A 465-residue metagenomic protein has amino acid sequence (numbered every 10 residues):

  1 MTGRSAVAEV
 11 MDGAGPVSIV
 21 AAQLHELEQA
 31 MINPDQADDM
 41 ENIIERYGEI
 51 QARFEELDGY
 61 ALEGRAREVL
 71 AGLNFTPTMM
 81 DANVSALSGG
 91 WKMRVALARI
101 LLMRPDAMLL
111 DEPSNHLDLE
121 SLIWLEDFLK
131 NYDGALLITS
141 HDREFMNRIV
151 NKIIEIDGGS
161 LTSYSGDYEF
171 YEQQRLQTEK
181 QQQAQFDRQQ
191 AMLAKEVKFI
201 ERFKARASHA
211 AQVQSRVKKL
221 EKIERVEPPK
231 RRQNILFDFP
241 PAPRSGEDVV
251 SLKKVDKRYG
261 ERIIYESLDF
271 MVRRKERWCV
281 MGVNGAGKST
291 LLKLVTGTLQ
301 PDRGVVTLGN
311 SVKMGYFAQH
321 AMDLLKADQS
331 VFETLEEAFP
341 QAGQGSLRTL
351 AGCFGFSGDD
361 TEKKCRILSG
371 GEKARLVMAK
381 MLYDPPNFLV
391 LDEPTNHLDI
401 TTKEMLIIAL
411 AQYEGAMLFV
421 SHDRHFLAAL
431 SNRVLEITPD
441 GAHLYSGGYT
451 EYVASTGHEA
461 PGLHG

Functional and structural regions predicted by a protein language model:
M1-F186, Q233, P240-G465: ABC ATP-binding cassette signature C-motif
L27, P34, L57, E196 (+4 more regions): Hydrophobic stripe of amphipathic alpha-helices that form coiled-coil interfaces
I44-E45, L117-D118, Q214-E224: Extended non-transmembrane interhelical loops and adjacent amphipathic helices of multipass membrane proteins
R67-L73, K198-R202, K218-V226: Short amphipathic coiled-coil heptad-repeat segments
T78, A191, P229-R231: Short, flexible active-site-proximal loops enriched in glycine and acidic residues
Q182-K204, H209-K218, Q233-N234, A454-G465: ABC ATPase nucleotide-binding domains
R216-N234, R277: ABC transporter TMD-NBD coupling linker
